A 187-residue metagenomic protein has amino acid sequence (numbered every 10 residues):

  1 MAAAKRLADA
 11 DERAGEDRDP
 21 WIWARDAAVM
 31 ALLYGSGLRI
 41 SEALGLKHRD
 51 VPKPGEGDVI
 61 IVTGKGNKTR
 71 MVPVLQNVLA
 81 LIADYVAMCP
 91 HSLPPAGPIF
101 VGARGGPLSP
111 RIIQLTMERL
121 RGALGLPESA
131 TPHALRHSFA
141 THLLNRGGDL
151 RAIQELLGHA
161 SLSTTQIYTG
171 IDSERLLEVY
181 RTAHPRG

Functional and structural regions predicted by a protein language model:
M1-G187: Conserved catalytic core of the tyrosine transesterase superfamily
